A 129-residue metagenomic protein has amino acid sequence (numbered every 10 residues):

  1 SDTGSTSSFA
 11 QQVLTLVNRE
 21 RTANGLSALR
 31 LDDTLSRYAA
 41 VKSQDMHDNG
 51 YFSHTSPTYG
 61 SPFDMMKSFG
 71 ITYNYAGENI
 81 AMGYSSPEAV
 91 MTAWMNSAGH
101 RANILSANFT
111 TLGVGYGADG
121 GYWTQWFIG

Functional and structural regions predicted by a protein language model:
S1-G129: Functional surface patches built around histidine and acidic residues
